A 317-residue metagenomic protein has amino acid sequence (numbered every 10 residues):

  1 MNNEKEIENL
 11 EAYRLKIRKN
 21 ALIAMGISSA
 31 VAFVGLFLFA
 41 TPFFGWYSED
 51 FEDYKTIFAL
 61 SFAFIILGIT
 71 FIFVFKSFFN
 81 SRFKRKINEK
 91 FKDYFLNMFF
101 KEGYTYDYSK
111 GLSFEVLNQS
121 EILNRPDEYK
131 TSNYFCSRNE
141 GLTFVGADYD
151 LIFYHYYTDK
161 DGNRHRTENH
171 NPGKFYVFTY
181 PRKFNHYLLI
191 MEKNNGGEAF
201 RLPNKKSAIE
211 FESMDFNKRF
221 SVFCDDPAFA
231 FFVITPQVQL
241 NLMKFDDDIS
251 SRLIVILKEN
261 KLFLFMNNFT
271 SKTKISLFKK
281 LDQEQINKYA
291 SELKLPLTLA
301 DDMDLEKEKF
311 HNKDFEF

Functional and structural regions predicted by a protein language model:
M1-E8, F83-Y104: Juxtamembrane membrane-interface segments of multi-pass membrane proteins
M1-I23: Cytosolic juxtamembrane N-terminal segments of multi-pass membrane proteins
L15-R18, I69-F95: Transmembrane-cytosolic junction motif
L22-F44, F62-L67: Canonical alpha-helical transmembrane segments of integral membrane proteins
F37-G45, D150-D159: Short regulatory "switch" loops immediately downstream of catalytic or recognition motifs within protein catalytic
F44-D50, N80-S81, R85: Transmembrane helix-loop junctions in multipass membrane proteins, especially transporters and channels
W46-I66: Hydrophobic alpha-helical transmembrane segments
D93, N97, K101-E102, Y108-H155 (+1 more regions): Charged, low-complexity intrinsically disordered regions
